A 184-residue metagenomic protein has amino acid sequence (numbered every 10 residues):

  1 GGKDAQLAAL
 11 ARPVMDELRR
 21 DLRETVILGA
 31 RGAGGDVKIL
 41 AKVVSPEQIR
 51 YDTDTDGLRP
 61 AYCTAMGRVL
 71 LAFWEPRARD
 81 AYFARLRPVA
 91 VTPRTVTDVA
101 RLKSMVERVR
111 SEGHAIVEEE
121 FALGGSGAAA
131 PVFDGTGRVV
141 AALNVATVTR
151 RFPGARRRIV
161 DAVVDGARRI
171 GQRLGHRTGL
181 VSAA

Functional and structural regions predicted by a protein language model:
G1-R85: Amphipathic alpha-helical effector-binding/dimerization core of metabolite-sensing transcriptional regulators
G2-D4, V91-T92, F152-G154: A generic structural signal for short coil/turn motifs at secondary-structure boundaries
M15-L18, V26, V89-T95, S111-E118: Short helix-to-loop capping/linker segments positioned immediately adjacent to catalytic or ligand/cofactor-binding
E17, D21, A81, R85 (+4 more regions): Solvent-exposed, charged/polar functional surfaces in cytosolic regulatory/catalytic domains
K38, A128, S182: Short Asp/Glu-rich motifs
L71, R87, V164-A184: Cysteine/selenocysteine-centered motifs that mediate thiol-based redox chemistry or coordinate metal-sulfur cofactors
A81-Y82, E118, G179: Short, hydrophobic secondary-structure boundary micro-motifs
T95-R169: Extended hydrophobic
